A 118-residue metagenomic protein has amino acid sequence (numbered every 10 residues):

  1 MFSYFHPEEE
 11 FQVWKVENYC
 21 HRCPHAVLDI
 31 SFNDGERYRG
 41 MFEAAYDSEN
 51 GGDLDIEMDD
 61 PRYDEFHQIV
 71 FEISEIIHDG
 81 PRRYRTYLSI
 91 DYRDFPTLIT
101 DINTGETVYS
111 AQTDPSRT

Functional and structural regions predicted by a protein language model:
F2-T118: Conserved RNA-binding domains used in RNP assembly and mRNA/RNA metabolism
